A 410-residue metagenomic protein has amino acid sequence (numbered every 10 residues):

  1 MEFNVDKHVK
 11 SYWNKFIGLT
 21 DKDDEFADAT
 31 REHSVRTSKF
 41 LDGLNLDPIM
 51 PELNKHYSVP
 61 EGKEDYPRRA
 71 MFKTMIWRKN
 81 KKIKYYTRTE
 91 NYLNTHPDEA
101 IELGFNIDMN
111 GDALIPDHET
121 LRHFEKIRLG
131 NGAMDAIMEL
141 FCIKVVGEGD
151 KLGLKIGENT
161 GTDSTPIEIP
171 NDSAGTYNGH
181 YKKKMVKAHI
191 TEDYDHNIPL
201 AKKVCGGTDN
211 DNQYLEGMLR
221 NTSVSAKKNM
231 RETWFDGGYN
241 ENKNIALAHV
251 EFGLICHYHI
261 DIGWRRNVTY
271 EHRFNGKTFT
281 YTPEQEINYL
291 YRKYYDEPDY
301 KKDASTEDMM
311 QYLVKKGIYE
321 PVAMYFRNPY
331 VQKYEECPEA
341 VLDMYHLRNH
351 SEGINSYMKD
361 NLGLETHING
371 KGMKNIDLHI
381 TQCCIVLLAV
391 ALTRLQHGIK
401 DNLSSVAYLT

Functional and structural regions predicted by a protein language model:
M1-P67, M71, I76, N80 (+2 more regions): Dynamic "connector" segments at or just before major functional cores
A70, T89-H96, L114-E119: Non-catalytic DNA-binding core/recognition domains of DNA-processing enzymes
T87-I107: DNA-recognition alpha helix
E102-L129: Major-groove recognition helix of helix-turn-helix-like DNA-binding domains
L121-V250, H259: Polybasic low-complexity intrinsically disordered regions
N242-N355: Helix-centered, glycine/charged polyanion-binding patches within enzymatic domains that contact phosphate-containing
D343-T410: Basic, amphipathic alpha-helical segments enriched in Lys/Arg and hydrophobic/aromatic residues
